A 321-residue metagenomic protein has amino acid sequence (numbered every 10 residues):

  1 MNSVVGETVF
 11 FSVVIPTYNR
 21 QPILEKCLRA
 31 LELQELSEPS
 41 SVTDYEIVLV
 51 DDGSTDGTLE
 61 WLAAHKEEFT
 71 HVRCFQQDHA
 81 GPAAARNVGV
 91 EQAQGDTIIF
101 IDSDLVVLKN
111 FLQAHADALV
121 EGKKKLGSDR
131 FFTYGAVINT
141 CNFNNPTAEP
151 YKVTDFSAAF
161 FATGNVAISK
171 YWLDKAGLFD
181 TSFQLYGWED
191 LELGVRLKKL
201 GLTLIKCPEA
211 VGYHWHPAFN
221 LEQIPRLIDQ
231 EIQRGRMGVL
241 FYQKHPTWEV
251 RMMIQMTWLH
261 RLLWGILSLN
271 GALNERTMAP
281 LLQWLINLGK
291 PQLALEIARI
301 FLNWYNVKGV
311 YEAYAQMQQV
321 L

Functional and structural regions predicted by a protein language model:
F11-I23, C27, Q34, V50 (+1 more regions): A conserved hydrophobic helix/loop-capping motif in glycosyltransferases and polysaccharide synthases
R29-T43: Short, acidic, metal-binding catalytic loop of nucleotide-sugar glycosyltransferases
A30, D51-E60, H79, D102-L105: A conserved acidic beta->alpha catalytic loop
Q77-A93, F160: Glycine-rich, basic loop-to-helix element that forms the pyrophosphate-binding segment of sugar-nucleotide handling
I98: Short aromatic/hydrophobic "clamp" motif used to bind/position activated sugar donors
K109-P146: Conserved donor NDP-sugar-binding/catalytic core segment of glycosyltransferases
N165-V166, W172-G177, F183-V211: A short, conserved alpha-helix in the catalytic core of glycosyltransferases
R236-M237, Q243-L321: Terminal low-complexity segments of carbohydrate-biosynthetic enzymes
